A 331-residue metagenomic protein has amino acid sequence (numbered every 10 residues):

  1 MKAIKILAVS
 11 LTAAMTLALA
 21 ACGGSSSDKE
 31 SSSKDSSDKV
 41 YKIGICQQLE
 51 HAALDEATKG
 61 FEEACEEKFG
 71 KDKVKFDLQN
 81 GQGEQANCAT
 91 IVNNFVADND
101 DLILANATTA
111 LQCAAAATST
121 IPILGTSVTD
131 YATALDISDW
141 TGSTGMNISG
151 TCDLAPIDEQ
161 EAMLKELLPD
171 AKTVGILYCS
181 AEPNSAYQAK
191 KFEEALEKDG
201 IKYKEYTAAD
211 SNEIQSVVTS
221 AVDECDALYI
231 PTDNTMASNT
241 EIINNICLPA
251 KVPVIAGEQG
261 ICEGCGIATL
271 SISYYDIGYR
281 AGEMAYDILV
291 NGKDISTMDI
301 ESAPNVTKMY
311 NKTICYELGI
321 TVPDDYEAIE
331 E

Functional and structural regions predicted by a protein language model:
A18-A21: C-terminal motif of bacterial Sec signal peptides marking the signal peptidase cleavage site
G23-S25: Bacterial signal peptide processing site
D38-F69, D77-N87, A181-S185, D233-S238: Extracytoplasmic "Venus flytrap"
I43, F61, S149-L196, D294 (+1 more regions): An alpha-beta-alpha
D77-D139, I230-G257: Beta-alpha junction/loop-to-helix N-cap segments that form part of ligand/metal-binding clefts
Y131-T173, I272-K293: Hydrophobic alpha-helical segments within soluble ligand-binding/sensing domains
P183-V252, E258: Pocket-lining segment of extracytoplasmic ligand-binding domains
G260-Y310: Flexible loop/turn connectors
